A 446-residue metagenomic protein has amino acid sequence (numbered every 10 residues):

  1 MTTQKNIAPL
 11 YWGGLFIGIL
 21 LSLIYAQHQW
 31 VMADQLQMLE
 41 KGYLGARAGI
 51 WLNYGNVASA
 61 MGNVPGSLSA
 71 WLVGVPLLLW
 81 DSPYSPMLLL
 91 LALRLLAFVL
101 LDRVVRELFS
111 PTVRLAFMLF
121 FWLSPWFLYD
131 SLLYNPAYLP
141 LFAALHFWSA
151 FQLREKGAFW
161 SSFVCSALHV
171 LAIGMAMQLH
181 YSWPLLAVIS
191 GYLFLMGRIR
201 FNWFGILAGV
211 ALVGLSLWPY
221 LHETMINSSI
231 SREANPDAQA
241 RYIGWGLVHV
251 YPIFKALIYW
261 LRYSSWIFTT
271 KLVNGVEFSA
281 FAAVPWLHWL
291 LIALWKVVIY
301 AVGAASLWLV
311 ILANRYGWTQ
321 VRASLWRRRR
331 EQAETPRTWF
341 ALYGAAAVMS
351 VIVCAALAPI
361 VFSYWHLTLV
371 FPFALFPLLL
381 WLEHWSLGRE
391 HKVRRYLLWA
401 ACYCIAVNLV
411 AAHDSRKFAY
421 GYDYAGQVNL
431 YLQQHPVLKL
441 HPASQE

Functional and structural regions predicted by a protein language model:
T2, E107-T112, A144-L168, A176 (+1 more regions): Membrane-interface transmembrane helices that cradle and orient dolichyl/undecaprenyl
G18-L21, Q37-W71, V75, L79 (+1 more regions): Extracytosolic helix-loop segments that constitute the early lumenal/periplasmic catalytic or substrate-binding loops
M32, W126-L139: Short acidic/glycine- and proline-prone juxtamembrane loop motifs at membrane-interface regions of multi-pass membrane
S67-W71, L79-L96, L132-L133, H288-V297 (+2 more regions): Loop-to-helix entry region of an early transmembrane alpha helix in multi-pass inner-membrane enzymes
Y129, L139, L185, T338-R389: Hydrophobic/aromatic-rich transmembrane helices and adjacent perimembrane loops
S161-H180, S190-L193, A211-L215: Membrane-interface alpha helices of multi-pass inner-membrane proteins
V188-S306: Transmembrane-lumen/periplasm boundary regions of multi-pass, lipid-linked membrane glycan transferases
L382-D414: Signature aromatic-anchored transmembrane alpha helix within multi-pass, membrane-resident enzymes that catalyze glycan
